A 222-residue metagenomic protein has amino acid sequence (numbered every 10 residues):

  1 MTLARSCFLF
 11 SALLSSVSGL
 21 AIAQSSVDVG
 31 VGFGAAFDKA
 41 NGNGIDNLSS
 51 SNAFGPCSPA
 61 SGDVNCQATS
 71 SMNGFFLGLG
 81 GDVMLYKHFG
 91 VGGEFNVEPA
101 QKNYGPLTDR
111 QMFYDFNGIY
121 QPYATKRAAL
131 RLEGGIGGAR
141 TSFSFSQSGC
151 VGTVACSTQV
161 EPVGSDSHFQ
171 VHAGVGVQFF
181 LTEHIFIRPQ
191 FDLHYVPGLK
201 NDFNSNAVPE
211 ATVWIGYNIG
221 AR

Functional and structural regions predicted by a protein language model:
M1-S26, G220-R222: Cleavable N-terminal export/targeting peptides
L9, G19-L20, P59, A68 (+2 more regions): Residue-level detector of bioactive/disordered segments in secreted/extracellular proteins and virion assembly
Q24, A35-K39, F75-S157, H168-F169 (+3 more regions): Gram-negative (and chloroplast) outer-membrane scaffold detector with strong preference for beta-barrel transmembrane
A36-L77, D166-S167: Surface-exposed strand-loop-strand hairpins of Gram-negative outer-membrane beta-barrel proteins
G62-Q67, Q101-L107, I119, C156-V163 (+1 more regions): Extracellular loop and loop/strand-boundary signature of outer-membrane beta-barrel proteins
V175, R188-F191: Alpha-helical membrane segments in multi-pass integral membrane proteins
D192, V196-E210, W214: C-terminal/domain-terminus segments
